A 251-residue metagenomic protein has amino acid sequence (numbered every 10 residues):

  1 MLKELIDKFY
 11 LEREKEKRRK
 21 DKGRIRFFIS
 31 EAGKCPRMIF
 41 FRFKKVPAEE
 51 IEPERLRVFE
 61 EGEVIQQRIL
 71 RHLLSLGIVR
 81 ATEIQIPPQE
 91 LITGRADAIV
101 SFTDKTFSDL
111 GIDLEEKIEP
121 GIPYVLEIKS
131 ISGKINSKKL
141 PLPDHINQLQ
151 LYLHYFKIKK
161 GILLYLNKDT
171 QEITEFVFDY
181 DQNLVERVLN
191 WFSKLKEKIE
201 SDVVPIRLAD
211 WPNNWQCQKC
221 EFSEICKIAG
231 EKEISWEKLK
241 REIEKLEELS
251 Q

Functional and structural regions predicted by a protein language model:
M1-V125, S132-K134, P143, K240-E244 (+1 more regions): Metal-dependent nuclease catalytic cores that hydrolyze phosphodiester bonds in DNA/RNA, characterized by
C35, Y152, C220: A residue-level signal for conserved active-site and pocket-lining positions in enzyme catalytic cores
I69-L73, G77, L153-F156, K196-I199: Hydrophobic, Leu/Ile/Phe/Ala-enriched alpha-helical segments that form helix-helix packing faces
G121, H145-Q148, V188: Amphipathic alpha-helical interface surfaces
I128-S130, Y165: Residue-level recognition of conserved beta-strand positions in structured domain cores
K138-L140, Y155-Q251: Metal-dependent nuclease catalytic regions and adjoining charged, substrate-binding loops involved in nucleic-acid end
P141-Y155: Short, charged, amphipathic alpha-helix that recurs within catalytic cores of restriction-modification and other
